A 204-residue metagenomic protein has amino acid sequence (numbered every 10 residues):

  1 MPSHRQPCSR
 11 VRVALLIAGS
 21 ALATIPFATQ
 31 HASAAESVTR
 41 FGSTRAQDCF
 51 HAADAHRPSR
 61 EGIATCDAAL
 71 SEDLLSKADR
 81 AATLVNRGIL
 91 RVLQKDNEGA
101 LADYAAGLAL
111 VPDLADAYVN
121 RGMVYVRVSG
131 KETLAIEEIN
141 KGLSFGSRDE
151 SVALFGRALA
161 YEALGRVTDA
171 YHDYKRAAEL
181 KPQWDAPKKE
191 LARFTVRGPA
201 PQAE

Functional and structural regions predicted by a protein language model:
H31-L74: N-terminal leader/linker segments that initiate helical-solenoid repeat arrays
P58-E61, Q94-A106, S129-K141, L164-D173 (+1 more regions): Structural signature of tandem alpha-helical TPR/SEL1-like repeats, specifically the intra-repeat loop/turn
A69, D73, A106-G107, K141-L143 (+1 more regions): Canonical positions in the second alpha-helix
D73, K77, V111, G146-S147 (+1 more regions): A structural motif in tetratricopeptide-repeat
R80, L114, D149-E150, W184: Residue-level recognition of tetratricopeptide repeat
V85, V92, V126-R127, E162: Position-specific recognition of the canonical hydrophobic site in helix A of tetratricopeptide repeat
